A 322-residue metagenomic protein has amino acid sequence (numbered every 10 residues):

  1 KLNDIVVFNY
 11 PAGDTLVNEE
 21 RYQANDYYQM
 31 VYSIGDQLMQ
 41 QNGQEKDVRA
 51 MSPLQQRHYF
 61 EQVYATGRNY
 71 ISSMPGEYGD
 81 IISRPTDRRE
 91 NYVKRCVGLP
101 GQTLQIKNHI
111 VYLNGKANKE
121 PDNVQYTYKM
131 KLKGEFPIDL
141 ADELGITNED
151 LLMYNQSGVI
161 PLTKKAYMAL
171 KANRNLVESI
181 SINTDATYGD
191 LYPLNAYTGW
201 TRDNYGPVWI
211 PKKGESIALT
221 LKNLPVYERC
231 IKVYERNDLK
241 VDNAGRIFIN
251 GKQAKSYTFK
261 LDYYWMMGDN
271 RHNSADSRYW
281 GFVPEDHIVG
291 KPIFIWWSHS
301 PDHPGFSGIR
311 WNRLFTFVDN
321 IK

Functional and structural regions predicted by a protein language model:
K1-K322: Extended hydrophobic leader/signal-anchor segments used for secretion and membrane insertion
